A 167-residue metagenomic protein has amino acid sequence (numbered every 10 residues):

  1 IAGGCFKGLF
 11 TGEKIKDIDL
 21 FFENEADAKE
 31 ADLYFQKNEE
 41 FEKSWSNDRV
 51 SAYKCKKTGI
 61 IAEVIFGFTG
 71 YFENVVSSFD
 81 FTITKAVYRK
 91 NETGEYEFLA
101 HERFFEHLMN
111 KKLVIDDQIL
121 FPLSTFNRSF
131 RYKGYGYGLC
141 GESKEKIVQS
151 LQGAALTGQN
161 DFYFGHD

Functional and structural regions predicted by a protein language model:
I1-D167: Catalytic cores of the polymerase beta-like nucleotidyltransferase superfamily and closely associated nucleotide
